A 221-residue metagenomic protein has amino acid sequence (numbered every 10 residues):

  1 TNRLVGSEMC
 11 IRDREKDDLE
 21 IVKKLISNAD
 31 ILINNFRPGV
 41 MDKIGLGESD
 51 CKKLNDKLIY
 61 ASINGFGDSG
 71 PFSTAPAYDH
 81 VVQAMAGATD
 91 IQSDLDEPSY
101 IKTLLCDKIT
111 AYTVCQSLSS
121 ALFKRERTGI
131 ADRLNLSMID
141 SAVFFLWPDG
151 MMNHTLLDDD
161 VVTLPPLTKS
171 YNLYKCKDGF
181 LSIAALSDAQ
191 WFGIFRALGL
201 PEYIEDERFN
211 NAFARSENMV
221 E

Functional and structural regions predicted by a protein language model:
T1-I11: Single conserved hydrophobic/aromatic residue that forms the stacking wall/gate of nucleotide- or nucleobase-binding
V5-G6, L25-N28, A77: Alpha-helix C-terminal capping/helix-to-coil transition sites in glycosyltransferase folds
I11-K53: A structured beta-alpha segment of the ubiquitous adenosine-cofactor-binding alpha/beta core
K23-I26, S119, W191-F195: Non-transmembrane alpha-helical segments in soluble domains of secreted/periplasmic/extracellular proteins
I44-L181, A185-L186, G193: Active-site-adjacent "lid/gating" segments in soluble enzymes
K169-E221: Aromatic-enriched alpha-helical interface/lid elements that frame and gate functional surfaces
